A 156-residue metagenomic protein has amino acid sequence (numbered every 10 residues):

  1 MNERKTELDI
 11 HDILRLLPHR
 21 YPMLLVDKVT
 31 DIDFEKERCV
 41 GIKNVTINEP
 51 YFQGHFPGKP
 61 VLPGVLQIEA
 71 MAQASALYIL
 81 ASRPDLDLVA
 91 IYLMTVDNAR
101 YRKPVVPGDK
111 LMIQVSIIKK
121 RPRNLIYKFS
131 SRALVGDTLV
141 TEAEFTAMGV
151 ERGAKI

Functional and structural regions predicted by a protein language model:
M1-D31: N-terminal leader/capping segments at the start of a protein or of a new domain
N2-E7, S75-Q114, V140: Hydrophobic beta-strand-centered segment that forms part of the acyl-chain substrate-binding groove
K5, K36-R38, V105-D109, S116-I156: HotDog/MaoC-like acyl-thioester-processing domains
Y21-L62, Q67: Catalytic strand-loop segment that frames the active site of acyl-thioester-processing enzymes
M23-L25, L111, Y127: Hydrophobic core residues within well-ordered beta-strands of beta-rich domains
V26-D27, V96, K128, E142: Hydrophobic residues on conserved beta-strands that form the core of alpha/beta folds
D27-T30, D97, R102, S116-I118 (+1 more regions): Conserved positions in beta-strands of structured domains
G54-L86: Helix-adjacent hinge/juxtasegments
